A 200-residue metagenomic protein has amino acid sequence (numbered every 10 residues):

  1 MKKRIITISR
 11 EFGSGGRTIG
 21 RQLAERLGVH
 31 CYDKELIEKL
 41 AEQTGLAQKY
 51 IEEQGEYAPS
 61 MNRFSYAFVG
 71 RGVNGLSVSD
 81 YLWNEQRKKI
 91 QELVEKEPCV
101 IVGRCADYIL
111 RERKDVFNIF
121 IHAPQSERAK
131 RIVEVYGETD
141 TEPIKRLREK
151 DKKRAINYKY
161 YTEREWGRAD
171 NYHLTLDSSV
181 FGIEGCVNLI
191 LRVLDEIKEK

Functional and structural regions predicted by a protein language model:
K2-E11, E97: Pre-Walker A (Motif I) flank of P-loop NTPase domains
I8-R21: Glycine-rich phosphate-binding P-loop
H30-A41: Short beta-strand-centered segment that lines the nucleotide-binding/catalytic pocket of NTP-utilizing
A41-P98: ATP-dependent small-molecule kinase phosphotransfer cores that center on conserved nucleotide phosphate-binding segments
P59-A67, T139-I183: Small-molecule kinase domains that catalyze NTP-dependent phosphoryl transfer to phosphate-bearing small molecules
C99, A106-E112: RNA pseudouridine synthases
E112-E134, D140-K150: Conserved phosphate-donor/acceptor-positioning beta-strand/loop module used by diverse small-molecule
